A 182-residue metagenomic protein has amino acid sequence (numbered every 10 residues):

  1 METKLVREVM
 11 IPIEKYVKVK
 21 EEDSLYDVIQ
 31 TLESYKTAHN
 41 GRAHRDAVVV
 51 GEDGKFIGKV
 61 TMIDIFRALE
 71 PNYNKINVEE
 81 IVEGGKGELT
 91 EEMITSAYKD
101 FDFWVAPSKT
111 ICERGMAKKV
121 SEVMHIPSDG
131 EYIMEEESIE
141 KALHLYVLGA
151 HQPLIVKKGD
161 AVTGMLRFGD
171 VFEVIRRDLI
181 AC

Functional and structural regions predicted by a protein language model:
M1-K15, M62-E131, L143, V147 (+1 more regions): Tandem CBS (Bateman) regulatory domains
T3-L5, E33-Y35, G51, A106-K109 (+2 more regions): Residue-level detector of functional hotspots within protein domains
V6-V17, E21, Q30, G41 (+2 more regions): DNA-contacting interfaces and partner/effector-binding or oligomerization modules in DNA-centric proteins
Y16-V19, F56, R114, G130-I133 (+1 more regions): Short N-terminal micro-motifs specific to bacterial/archaeal maturation and metal-cluster initiation sites
V19-A43, L69-N72, Y132-A150, K157 (+2 more regions): The conserved cystathionine-beta-synthase
L32, G41-I63, Y146-G149, L154-G169: A glycine-centered beta-loop-beta connector
T37, D46-V48, K75-V78, K86-E88 (+3 more regions): Short, surface-exposed, polar/charged, turn-prone segments marking secondary-structure boundaries
